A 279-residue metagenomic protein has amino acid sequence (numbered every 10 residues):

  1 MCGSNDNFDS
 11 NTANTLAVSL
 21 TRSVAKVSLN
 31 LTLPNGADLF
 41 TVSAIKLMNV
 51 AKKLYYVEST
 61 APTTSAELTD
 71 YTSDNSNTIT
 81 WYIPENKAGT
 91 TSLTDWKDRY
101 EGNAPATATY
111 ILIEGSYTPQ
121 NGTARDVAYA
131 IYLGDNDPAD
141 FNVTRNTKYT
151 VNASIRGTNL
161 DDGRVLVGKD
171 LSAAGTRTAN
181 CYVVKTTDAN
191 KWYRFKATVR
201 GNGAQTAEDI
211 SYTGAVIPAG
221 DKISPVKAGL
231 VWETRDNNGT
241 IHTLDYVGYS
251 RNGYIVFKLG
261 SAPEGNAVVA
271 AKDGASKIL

Functional and structural regions predicted by a protein language model:
M1-S10, N14-S19, K26-R145: Tryptophan-paired
N14-L16, Y149, G253-I255: Short strand-edge motifs at loop-to-beta-strand transitions and within beta-strands of extracellular beta-rich domains
P62-N86, A215-N252: Low-complexity "stalk/linker" and mucin-like segments enriched in Ser/Thr/Pro/Ala/Gly
G102-A106, G260-G265: Surface-exposed, short loops/turns at beta-strand junctions within beta-sandwich domains
Y132-T176: Low-complexity, acidic Ser/Thr/Pro-rich "mucin-like" tracts of secreted and single-pass surface proteins
G168-T243: Solvent-exposed, low-complexity, repeat-rich "mucin-like" stalks and linkers
P263-G274: A short beta-strand micro-motif common to beta-rich folds, especially ectodomain repeats
K277-I278: Hydrophobic or amphipathic alpha-helical targeting/insertion segments
